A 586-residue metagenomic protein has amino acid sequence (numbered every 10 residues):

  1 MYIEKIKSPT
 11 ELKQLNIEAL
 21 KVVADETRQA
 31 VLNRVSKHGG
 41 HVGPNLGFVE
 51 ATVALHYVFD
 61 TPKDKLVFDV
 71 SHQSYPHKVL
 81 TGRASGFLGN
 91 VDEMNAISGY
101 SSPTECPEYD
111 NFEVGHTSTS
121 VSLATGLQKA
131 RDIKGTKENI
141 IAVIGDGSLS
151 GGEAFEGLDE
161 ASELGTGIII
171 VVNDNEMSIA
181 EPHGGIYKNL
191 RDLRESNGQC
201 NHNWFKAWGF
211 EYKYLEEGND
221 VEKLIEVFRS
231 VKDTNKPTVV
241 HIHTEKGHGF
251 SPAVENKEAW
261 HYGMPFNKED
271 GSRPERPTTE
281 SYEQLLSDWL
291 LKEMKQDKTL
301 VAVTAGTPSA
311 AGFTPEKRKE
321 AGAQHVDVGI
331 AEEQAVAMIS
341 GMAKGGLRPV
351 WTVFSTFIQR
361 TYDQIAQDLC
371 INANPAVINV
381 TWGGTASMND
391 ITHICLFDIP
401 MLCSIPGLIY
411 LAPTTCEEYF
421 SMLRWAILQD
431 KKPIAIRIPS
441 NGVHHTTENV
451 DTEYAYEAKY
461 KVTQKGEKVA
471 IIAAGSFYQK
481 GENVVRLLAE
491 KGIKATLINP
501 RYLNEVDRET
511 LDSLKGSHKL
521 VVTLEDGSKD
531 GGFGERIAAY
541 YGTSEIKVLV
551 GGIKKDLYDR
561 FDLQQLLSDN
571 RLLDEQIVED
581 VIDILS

Functional and structural regions predicted by a protein language model:
M1-R34, P252-K268: Cofactor-/ligand-binding subdomain signature composed of acidic, glycine-rich, tryptophan-containing flexible loops
Q29-S36, A96-E113, G135-I141, T314-V328 (+3 more regions): Glycine/charged-rich beta-loop-alpha catalytic/anionic-binding loops adjacent to active sites
H41-L164, L300, A305, T314-P315: Cofactor-binding active-site loop characterized by glycine-rich and histidine/acidic residues
D64, F250-Q359, Q364-N374, A473-G475: Non-catalytic terminal/interface segments that mediate subunit docking, oligomerization, and allosteric communication
V70-Y75, I144-G151, V172-S178, G218-N219 (+10 more regions): Acidic, glycine-rich active-site loops and adjacent beta-strand->loop/helix elements that engage anionic groups
F87-I97, E163-M177, C370-W382: A glycine-rich helix N-cap at a beta->alpha junction
D110-N267, S272-T279, E283-D288, L408-H518: Glycine-rich ThDP/TPP pyrophosphate-binding loop and its adjacent helix/strand module within ThDP-dependent enzymes
P265, R273-T278, S387-N389, I409 (+2 more regions): Peripheral docking tails and interdomain loops at the edges of cofactor- or intermediate-handling domains
